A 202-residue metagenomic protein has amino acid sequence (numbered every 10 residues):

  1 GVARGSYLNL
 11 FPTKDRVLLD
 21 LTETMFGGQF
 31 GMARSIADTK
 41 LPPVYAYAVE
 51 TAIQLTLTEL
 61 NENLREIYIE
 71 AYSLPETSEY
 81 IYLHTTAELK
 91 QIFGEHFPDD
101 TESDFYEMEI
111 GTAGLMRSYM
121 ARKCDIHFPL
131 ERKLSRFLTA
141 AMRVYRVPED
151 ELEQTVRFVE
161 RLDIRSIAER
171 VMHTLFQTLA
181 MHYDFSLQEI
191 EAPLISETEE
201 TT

Functional and structural regions predicted by a protein language model:
G1-R16: Helix-turn-helix
K14-M25: Amphipathic alpha-helical segments enriched in hydrophobic/aromatic and basic residues that form the DNA-contacting
D20, G31-E66, E70-L74, Y80-A87: Hydrophobic alpha-helical connector segments
L21, E50-L64, C124, L138 (+3 more regions): Alpha-helical bundle regulatory/interaction domains
A33, E70-M142: Amphipathic alpha-helical packing segments from all-alpha helical-bundle domains
Q91, E95, D125-T202: C-terminal peripheral helix-coil segments that are non-catalytic and often amphipathic
